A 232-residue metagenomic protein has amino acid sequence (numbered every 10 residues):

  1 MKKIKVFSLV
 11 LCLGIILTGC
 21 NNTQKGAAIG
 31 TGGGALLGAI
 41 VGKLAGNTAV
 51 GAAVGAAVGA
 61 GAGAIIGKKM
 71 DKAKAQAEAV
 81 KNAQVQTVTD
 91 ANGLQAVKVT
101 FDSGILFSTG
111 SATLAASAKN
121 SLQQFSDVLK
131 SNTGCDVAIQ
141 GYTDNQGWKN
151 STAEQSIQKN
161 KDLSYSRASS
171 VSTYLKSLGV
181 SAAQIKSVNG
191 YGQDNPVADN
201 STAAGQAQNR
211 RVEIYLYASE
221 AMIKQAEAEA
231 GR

Functional and structural regions predicted by a protein language model:
M1-S8: Bacterial N-terminal signal peptides that target proteins for export
I15-G19: C-terminal motif of bacterial Sec signal peptides marking the signal peptidase cleavage site
N21-E78: Short, low-complexity, glycine-enriched hydrophobic/amphipathic alpha-helices that associate with lipid bilayers
A27, A35, A39, K72 (+4 more regions): Extracytoplasmic/secreted proteins, especially bacterial periplasmic and envelope-associated proteins
K69-K98: Amphipathic, membrane-active segments
K81, G93-V97, F101-S103, G110 (+3 more regions): Envelope-exposed proteins and targeting segments
F107-G147, K176, I214, A226 (+1 more regions): Periplasmic peptidoglycan-binding/anchoring modules of Gram-negative envelope and division proteins
T143-Q225, A230-R232: Periplasmic OmpA-like peptidoglycan-binding domain that tethers envelope proteins to the cell wall
